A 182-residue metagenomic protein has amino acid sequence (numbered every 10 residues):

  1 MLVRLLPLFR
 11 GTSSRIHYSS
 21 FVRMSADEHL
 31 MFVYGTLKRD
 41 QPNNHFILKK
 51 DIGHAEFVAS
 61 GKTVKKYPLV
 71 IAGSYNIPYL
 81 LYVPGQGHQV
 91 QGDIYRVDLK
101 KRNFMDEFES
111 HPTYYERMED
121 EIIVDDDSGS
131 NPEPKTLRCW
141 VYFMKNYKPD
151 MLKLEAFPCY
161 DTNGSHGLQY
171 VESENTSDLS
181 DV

Functional and structural regions predicted by a protein language model:
L2-G11, H17-V182: Glycine-aromatic micro-motifs
